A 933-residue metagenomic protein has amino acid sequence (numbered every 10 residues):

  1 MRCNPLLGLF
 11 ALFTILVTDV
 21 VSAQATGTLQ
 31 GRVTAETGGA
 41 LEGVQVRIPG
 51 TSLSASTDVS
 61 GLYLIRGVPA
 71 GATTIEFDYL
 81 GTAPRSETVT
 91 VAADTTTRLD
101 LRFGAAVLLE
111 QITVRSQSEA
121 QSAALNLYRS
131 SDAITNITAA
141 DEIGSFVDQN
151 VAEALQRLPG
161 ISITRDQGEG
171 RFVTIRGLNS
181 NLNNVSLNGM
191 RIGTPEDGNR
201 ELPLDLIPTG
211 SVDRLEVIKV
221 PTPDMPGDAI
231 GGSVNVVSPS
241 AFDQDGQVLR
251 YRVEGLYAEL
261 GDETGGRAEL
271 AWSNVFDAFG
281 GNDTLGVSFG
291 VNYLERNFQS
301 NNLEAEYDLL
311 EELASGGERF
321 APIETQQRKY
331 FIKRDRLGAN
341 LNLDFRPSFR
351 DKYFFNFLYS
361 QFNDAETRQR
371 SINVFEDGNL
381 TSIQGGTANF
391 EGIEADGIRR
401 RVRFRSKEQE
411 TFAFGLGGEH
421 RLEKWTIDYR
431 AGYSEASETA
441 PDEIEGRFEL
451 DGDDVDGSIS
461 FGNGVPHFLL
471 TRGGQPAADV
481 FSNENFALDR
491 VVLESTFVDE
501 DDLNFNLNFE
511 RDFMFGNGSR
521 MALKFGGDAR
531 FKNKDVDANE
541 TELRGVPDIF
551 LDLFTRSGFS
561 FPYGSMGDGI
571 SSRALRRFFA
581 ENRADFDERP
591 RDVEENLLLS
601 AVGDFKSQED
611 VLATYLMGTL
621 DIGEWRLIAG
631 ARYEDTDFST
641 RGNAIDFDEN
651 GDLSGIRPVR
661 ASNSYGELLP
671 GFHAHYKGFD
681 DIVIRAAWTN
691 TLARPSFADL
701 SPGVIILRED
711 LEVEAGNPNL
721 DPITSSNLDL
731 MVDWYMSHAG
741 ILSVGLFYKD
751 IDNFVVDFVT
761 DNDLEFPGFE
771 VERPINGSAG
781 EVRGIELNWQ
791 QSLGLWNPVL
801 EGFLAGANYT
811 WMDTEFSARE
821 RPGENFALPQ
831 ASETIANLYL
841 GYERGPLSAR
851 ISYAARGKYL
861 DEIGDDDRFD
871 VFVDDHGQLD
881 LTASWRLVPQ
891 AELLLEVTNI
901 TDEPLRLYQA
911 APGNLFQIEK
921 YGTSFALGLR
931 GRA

Functional and structural regions predicted by a protein language model:
T34-G39, Q45-P49, D78-T82, A92 (+2 more regions): Short, acidic, small-residue-rich periplasmic hinge/interaction motif at the N-terminus of Gram-negative outer-membrane
G67, M190-K219, L270: Short acidic/polar hinge/loop motifs at secondary-structure boundaries that mediate gating or recognition
A152-R191: Extracytoplasmic beta-strand/coil segments of soluble accessory domains associated with Gram-negative outer-membrane
L206-R252, G280, S300: A beta-strand signature from Gram-negative outer-membrane beta-barrel systems, especially the internal plug domain
G261-E376, R399, Q409-E423, P670-H673 (+1 more regions): Transmembrane beta-barrel wall of Gram-negative outer-membrane proteins
D396-A413, L599, G603-V611, N663 (+6 more regions): Outer-membrane beta-barrel signature, preferentially recognizing the C-terminal barrel domain of Gram-negative
V492-V498, N506-D512, R520-L523, F672 (+4 more regions): Conserved C-terminal beta-signal and adjacent last beta-strands/turns of outer-membrane beta-barrel proteins
F747-I751, V755, T760, P767-E862 (+1 more regions): Gram-negative outer-membrane beta-barrel transporters
